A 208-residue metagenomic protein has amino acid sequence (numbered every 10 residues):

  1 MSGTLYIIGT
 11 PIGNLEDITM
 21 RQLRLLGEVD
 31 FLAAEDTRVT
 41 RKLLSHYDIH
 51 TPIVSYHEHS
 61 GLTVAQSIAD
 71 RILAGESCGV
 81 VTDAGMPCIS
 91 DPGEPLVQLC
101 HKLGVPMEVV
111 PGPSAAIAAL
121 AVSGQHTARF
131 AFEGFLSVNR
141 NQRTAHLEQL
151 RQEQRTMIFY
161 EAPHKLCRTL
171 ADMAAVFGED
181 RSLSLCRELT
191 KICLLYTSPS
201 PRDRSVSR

Functional and structural regions predicted by a protein language model:
M1-H59: Glycine-rich, flexible N-terminal cofactor/catalytic loop recognition
I12-L15, D83-P87, P163-K165, K191: Short glycine-rich anion-binding loops that position phosphate/pyrophosphate groups of nucleotides and phosphorylated
L26-L32, V105-M107, T156-M157: Short active-site oxyanion
I68-M107: Glycine/small-residue-rich loop that forms an oxyanion/phosphate-binding "nest" at active or ligand-binding sites
P95-E153: Class I SAM-dependent methyltransferase SAM-binding "motif I" and its flanking Rossmann-like core
S114-V122, H126-A131, H164-L185, S198: Anionic-ligand binding patches
N141-I192: ATP/pyrophosphate-binding catalytic subdomain of soluble kinases
Y196-D203: Conserved small/polar residues in nucleotide/adenosyl-binding loops
